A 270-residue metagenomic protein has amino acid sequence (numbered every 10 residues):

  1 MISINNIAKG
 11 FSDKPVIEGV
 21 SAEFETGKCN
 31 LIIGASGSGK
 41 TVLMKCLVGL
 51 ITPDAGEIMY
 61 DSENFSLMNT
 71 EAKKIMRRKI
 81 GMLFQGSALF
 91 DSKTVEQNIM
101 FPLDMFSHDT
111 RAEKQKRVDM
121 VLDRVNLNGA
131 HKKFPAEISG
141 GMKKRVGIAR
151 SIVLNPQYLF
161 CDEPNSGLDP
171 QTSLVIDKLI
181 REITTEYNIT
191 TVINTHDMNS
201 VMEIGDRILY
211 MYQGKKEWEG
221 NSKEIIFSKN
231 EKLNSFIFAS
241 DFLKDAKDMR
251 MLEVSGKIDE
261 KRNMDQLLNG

Functional and structural regions predicted by a protein language model:
V48: Helix-to-loop junction immediately C-terminal to a conserved catalytic motif
G56-N64: Conserved ABC transporter NBD signature motif
R111-G129: Conserved ABC ATPase "signature" region
F134-I138, M142: Conserved ABC ATPase signature
V153-Q157: A short, proline-enriched helix->beta-strand linker immediately N-terminal to the Walker B motif in ABC-type P-loop
L159-D162: Catalytic Walker B motif of ABC-type/P-loop ATPase nucleotide-binding domains
